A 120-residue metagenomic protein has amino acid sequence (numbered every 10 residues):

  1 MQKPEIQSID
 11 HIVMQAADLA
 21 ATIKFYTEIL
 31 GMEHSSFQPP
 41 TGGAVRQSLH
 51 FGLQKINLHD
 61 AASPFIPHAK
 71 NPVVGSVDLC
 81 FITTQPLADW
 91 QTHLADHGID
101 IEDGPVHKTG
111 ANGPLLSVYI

Functional and structural regions predicted by a protein language model:
M1-A20, V77-L79: N-terminal beta-strand motif that seeds the catalytic metal site of vicinal oxygen chelate
M1-E5, Q91-I120: Vicinal oxygen chelate
P4, T41, N71-V73: A generic structural micro-feature
S8, V45, G52-Q54, G75-V77 (+1 more regions): Residues that flank catalytic or metal-binding motifs in active/ligand-binding sites
V13-A62: Core segments of cupin and vicinal oxygen chelate
A21, P86-Q91: Short, conserved charged micro-motifs
H59, I66-T83: Helix-adjacent hinge/juxtasegments
A61-S63, H107-K108: Acetyl-CoA-dependent GNAT
